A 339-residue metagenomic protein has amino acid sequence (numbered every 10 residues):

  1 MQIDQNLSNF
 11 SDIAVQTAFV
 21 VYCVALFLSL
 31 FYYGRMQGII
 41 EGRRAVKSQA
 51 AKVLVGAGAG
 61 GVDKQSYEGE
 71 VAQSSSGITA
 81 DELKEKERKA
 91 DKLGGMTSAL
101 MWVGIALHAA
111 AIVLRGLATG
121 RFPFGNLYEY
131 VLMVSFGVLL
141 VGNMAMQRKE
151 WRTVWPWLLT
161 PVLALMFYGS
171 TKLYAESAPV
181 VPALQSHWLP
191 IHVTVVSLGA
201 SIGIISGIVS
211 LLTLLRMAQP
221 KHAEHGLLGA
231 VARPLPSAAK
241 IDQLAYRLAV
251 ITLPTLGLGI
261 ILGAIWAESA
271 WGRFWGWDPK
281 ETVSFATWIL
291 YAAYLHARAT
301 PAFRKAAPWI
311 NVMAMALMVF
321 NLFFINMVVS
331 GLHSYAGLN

Functional and structural regions predicted by a protein language model:
M1-N339: Polytopic transmembrane helical bundles with strong interfacial aromatic enrichment
